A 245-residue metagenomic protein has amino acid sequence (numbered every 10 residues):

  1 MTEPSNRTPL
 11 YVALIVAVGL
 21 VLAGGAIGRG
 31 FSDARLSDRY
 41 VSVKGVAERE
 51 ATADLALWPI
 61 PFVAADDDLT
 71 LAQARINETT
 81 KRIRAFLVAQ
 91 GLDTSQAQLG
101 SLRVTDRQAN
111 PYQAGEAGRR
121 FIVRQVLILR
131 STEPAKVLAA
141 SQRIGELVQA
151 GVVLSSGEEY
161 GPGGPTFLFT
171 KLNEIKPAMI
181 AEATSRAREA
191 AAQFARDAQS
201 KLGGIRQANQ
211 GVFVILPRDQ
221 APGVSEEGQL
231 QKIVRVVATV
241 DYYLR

Functional and structural regions predicted by a protein language model:
T2-R245: Short, charged, surface-exposed interaction patches
